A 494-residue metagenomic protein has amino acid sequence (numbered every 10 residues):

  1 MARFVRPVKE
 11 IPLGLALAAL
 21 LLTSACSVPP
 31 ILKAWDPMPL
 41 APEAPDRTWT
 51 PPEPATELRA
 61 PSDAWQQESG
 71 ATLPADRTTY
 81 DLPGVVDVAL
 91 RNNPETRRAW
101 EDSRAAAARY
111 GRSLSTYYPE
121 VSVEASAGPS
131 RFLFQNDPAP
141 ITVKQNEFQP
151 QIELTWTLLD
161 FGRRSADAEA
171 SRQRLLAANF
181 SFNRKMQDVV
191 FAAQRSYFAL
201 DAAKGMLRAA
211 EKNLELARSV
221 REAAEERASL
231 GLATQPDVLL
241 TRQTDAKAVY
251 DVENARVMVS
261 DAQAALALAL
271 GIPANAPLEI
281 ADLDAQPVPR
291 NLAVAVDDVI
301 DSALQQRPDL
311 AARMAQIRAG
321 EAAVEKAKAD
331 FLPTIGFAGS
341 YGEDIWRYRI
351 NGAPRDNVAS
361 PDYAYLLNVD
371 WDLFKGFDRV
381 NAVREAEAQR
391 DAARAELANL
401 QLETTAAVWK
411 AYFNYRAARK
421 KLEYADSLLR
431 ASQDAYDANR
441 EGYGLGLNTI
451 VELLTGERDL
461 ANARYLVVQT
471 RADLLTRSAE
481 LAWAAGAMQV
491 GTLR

Functional and structural regions predicted by a protein language model:
A2-V88, R256-S302, A482-R494: Terminal intrinsically disordered/low-complexity segments used for targeting and assembly
E68-E124, E153: Intrinsically disordered, glycine/charged-rich N-terminal periplasmic/extracytoplasmic linker segments that lie
T78-D81, Y117-K185, A295-S302, Q306 (+3 more regions): Small/polar-residue-enriched beta-strand and adjacent coil segments characteristic of outer-membrane beta-barrel
F180, R184-S302, N414, A418-K421 (+4 more regions): Periplasmic alpha-helical coiled-coil/stalk elements that build and connect Gram-negative outer-membrane
A228-L232, Y443-L447, A484: A short glycine-centered flexible hinge/capping loop motif at secondary-structure junctions
V369, A386, A393, Y415-A418 (+8 more regions): Hydrophobic, well-ordered secondary-structure elements that form the walls of internal hydrophobic environments
